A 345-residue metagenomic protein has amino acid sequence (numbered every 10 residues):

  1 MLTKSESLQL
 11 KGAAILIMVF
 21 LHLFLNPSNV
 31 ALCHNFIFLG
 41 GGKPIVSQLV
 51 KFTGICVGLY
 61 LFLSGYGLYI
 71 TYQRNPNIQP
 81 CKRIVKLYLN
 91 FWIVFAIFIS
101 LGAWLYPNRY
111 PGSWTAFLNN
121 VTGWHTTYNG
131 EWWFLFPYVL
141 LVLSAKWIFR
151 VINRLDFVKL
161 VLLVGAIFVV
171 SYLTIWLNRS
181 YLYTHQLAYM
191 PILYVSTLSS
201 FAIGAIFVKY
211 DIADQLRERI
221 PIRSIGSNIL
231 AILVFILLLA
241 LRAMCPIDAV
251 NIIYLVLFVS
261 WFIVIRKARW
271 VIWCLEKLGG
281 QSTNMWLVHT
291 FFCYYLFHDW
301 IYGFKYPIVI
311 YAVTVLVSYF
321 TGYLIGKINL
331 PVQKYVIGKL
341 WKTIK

Functional and structural regions predicted by a protein language model:
M1-V169, R269, K277, Q281-N284 (+1 more regions): Membrane-cytosol interface segments of multi-pass membrane proteins, especially ER/Golgi lipid-handling enzymes
S5, P111-N119, L141-S144, T174-S180 (+1 more regions): Hydrophobic, membrane-facing alpha-helical anchors
H22-N26, I99, A103-P107, I175-R179 (+4 more regions): Transmembrane helix-loop junctions and nearby membrane-interface residues
P44-V57, T122-P137, I175-I203, F235-S260 (+2 more regions): Interfacial loop-to-helix transition and helix-capping segments at the boundaries of transmembrane helices
I93-L101, F117-T127, S180-Q186, F207-I220 (+2 more regions): Short juxtamembrane and helix-loop transition motifs at transmembrane-helix boundaries in membrane proteins
L141-R150, A202-L216, F258-I272: Alpha-helical transmembrane segments in multipass membrane proteins, preferentially the mid-helix core
R154-L162, E218-I229: Membrane-interfacial entry segments at the cytosolic side of transmembrane helices
F201, N228-G338: Alpha-helical transmembrane segments of multi-pass integral membrane proteins
